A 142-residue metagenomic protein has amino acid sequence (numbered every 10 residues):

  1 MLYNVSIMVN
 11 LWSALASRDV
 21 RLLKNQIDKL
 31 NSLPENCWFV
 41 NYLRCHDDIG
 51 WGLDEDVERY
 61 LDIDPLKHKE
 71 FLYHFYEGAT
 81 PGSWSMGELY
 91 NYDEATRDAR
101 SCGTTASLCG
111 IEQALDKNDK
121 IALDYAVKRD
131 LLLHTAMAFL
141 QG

Functional and structural regions predicted by a protein language model:
M1-G142: Active-site and adjacent substrate-binding regions of carbohydrate-active enzymes
